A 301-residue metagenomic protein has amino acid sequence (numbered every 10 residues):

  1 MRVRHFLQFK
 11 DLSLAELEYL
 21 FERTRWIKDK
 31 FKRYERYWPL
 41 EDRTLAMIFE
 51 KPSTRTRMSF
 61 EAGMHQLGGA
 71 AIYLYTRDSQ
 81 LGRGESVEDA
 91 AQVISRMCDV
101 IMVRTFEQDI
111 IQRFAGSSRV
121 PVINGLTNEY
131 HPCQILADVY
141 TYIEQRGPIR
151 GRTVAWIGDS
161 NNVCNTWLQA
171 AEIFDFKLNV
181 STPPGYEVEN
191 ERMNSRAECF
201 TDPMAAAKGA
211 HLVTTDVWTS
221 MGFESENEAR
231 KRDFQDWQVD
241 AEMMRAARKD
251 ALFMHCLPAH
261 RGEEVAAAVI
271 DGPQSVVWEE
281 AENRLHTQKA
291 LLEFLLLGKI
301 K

Functional and structural regions predicted by a protein language model:
M1-K301: Structural/interface elements that position substrates and couple domains in central-metabolism enzymes
